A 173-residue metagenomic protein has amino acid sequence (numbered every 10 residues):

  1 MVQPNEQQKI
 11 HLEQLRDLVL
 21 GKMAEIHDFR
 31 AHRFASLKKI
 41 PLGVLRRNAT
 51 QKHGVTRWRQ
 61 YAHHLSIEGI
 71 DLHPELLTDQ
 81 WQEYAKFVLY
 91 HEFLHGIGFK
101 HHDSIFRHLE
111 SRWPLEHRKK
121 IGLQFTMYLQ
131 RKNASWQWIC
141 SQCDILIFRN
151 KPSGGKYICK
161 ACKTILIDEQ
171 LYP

Functional and structural regions predicted by a protein language model:
M1-F87, G96-P173: Active-site-proximal or metal-binding-adjacent scaffold patches in catalytic folds
E92: Walker B catalytic acidic pair
